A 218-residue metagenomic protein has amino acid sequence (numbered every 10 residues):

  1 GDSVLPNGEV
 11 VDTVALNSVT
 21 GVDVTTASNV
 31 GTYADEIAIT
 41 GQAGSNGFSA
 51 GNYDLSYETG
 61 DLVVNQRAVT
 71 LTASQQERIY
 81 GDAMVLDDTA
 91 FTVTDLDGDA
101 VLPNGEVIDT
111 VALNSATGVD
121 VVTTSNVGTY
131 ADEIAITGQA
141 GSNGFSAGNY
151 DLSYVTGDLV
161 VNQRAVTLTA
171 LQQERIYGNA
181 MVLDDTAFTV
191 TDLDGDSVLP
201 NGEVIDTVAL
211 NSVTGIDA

Functional and structural regions predicted by a protein language model:
G1-A218: Solvent-exposed beta-strand/loop surfaces, strongest in extracytoplasmic domains of secreted and cell-surface proteins
